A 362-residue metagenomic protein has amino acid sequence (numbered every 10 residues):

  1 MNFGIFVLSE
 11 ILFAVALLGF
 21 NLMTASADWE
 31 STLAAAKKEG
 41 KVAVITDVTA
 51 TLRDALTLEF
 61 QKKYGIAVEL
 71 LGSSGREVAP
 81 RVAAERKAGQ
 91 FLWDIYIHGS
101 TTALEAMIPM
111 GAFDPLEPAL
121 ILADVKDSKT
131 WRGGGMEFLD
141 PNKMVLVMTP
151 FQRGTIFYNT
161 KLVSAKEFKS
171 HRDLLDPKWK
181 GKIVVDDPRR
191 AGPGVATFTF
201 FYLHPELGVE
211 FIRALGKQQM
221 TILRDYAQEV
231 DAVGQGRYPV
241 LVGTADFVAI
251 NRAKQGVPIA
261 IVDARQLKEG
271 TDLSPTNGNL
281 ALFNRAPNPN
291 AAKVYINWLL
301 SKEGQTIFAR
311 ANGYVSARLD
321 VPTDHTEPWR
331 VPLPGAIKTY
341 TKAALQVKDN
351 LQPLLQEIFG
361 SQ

Functional and structural regions predicted by a protein language model:
M1-V7: N-terminal secretory signal peptides that target proteins for export/translocation
S9-N21: Bacterial N-terminal signal peptides
S26-A43, Q61-K62, L175-G181: Immediate post-signal peptide segment of exported/extracytoplasmic ligand-binding proteins
A43-T57, E69-A83, F91-V230, G234-R237 (+1 more regions): Extracytoplasmic ligand-binding site segments that recognize negatively charged/polar headgroups
A103-A106, P239-A260: A ligand-binding cleft/hinge motif common to bilobed small-molecule-binding domains
I212-G216, T221-L223, G256-N284: Periplasmic-binding protein-like
G278-T339: Mature extracytoplasmic/periplasmic domains
P322-Q362: Extracellular/periplasmic bilobal clamshell ligand-binding domains
